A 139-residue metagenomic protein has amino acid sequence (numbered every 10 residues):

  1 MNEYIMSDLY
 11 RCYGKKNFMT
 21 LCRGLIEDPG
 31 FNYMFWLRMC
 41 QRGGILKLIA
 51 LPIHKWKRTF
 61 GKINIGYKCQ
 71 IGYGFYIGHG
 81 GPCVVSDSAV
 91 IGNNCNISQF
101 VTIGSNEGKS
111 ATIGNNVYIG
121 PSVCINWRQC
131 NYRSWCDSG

Functional and structural regions predicted by a protein language model:
M1-K62: Terminal amphipathic alpha-helical/low-complexity segments used for targeting or macromolecular assembly
G66-Y67, G72-Y73, G78-D87, G92-N93 (+8 more regions): Left-handed beta-helix
